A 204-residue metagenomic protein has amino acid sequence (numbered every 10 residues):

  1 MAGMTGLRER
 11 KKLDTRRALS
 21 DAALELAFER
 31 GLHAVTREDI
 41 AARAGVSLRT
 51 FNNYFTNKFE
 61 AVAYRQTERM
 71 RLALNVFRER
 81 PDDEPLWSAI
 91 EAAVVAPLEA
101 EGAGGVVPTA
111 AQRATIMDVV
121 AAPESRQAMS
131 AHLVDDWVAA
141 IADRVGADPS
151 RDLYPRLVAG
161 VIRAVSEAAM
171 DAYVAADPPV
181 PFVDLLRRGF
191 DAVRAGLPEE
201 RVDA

Functional and structural regions predicted by a protein language model:
M1-R30, A34-R43: Basic, helix-initiating cap at the start of DNA-binding domains
G6, G31-L32, G45, N52-Y64 (+1 more regions): HTH DNA-binding helix-turn interface
F28, R37, Q66-L74: Short, basic, alpha-helical segments at the C-terminal edge of helix-turn-helix-like DNA-binding modules
D39-A42, F51, I90: Append "Primarily bacterial transcriptional regulators
R71-T115: Hydrophobic alpha-helical connector segments
G104-P108, V145, A169-D177: Secondary-structure edge/capping motif, primarily at the C-terminal ends of alpha-helices and the immediately following
D118-G146, L153-G160: Amphipathic alpha-helical packing segments from all-alpha helical-bundle domains
D143, A175-A204: C-terminal peripheral helix-coil segments that are non-catalytic and often amphipathic
